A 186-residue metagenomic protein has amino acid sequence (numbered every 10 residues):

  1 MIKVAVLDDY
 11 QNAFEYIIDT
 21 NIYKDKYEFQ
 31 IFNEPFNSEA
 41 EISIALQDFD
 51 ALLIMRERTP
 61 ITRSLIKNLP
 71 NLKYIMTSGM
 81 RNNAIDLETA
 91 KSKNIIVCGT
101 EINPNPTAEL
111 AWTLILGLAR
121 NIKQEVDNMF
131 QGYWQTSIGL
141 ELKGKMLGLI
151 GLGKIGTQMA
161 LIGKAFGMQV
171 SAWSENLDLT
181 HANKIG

Functional and structural regions predicted by a protein language model:
M1-C98, L179: An N-terminal-biased, well-structured beta-alpha scaffold segment characteristic of Rossmann-like dinucleotide-binding
I2, F166-M168: Short structural boundary motif marking the start of a folded domain
I31, V170-A172: Short beta-strand "acidic-cap" motif of Rossmann-like dinucleotide-binding folds
F32-N37, R56-R58, D127-Q135, K184-G186: Short gly/ser/thr-rich secondary-structure transition/capping motifs
K93-I95, G99-M146, I150, L161-A165 (+2 more regions): Phosphate-binding beta-alpha-beta segment of Rossmann-like dinucleotide-binding domains, i.e., the NAD(P)
I155: Hydrophobic/small residue at the entry helix of a nucleotide-binding pocket
Q158: Short alpha-helical segment within the catalytic ATP-binding CA
